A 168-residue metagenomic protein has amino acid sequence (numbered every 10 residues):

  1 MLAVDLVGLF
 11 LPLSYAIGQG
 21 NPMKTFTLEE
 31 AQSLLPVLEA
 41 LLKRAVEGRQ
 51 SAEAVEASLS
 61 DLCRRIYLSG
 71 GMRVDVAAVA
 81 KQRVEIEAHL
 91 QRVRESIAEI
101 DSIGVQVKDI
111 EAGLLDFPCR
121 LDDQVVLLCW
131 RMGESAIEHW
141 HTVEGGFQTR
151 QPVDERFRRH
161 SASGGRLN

Functional and structural regions predicted by a protein language model:
L13-R65: Long, hydrophobic N-terminal alpha-helical segment
G18-P22, D75, L167: Intrinsically disordered, low-complexity linkers and terminal tails enriched in Pro/Gly and often acidic or mixed-charge
L38-V55, Q82, I86-H89, V93-S96 (+1 more regions): Amphipathic alpha-helical coiled-coil segments
A54-Q91: Structured domain cores in non-transmembrane regions
E87, R94-N168: Glycine-rich, aromatic-bearing surface loops/beta-hairpins
